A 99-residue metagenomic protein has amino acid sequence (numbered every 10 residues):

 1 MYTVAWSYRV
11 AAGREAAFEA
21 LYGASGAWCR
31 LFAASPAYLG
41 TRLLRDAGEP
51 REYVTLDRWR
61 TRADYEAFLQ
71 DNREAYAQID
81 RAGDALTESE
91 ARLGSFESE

Functional and structural regions predicted by a protein language model:
Y2-R9, G40-L69: Short, well-ordered beta-strand segments in beta-rich or mixed alpha/beta enzyme and ligand-binding folds
V10, R14, R30-A33: Short coil/turn residues that cap or connect secondary-structure elements
R14-E19, D64-E66: Short, conserved charged micro-motifs
E19, S25, R45-D46: Hydrophobic alpha-helical segments, principally membrane-spanning helices and signal/leader peptides
G23-G40, R58-L93: An amphipathic, aromatic/His-enriched active-site/gating alpha helix that lines ligand/cofactor pockets
S95-E99: Short, low-order "capping/linker" segments at domain edges
